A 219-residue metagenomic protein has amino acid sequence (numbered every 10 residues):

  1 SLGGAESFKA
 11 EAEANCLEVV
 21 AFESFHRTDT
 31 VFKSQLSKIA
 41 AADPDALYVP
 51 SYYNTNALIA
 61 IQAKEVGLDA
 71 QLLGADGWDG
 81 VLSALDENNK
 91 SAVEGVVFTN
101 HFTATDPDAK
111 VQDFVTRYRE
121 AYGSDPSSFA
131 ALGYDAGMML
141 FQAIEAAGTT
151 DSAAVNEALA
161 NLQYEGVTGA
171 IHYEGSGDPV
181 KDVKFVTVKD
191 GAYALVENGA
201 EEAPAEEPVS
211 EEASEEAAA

Functional and structural regions predicted by a protein language model:
S1-A219: Extracytosolic ligand-binding ectodomains
